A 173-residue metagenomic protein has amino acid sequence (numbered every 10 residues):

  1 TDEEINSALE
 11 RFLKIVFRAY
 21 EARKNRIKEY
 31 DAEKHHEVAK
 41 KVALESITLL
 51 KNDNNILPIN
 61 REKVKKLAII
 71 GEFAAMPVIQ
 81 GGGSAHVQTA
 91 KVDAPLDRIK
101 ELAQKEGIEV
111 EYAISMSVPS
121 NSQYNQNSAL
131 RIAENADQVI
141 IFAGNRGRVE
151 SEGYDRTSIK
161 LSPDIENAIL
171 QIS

Functional and structural regions predicted by a protein language model:
T1-R23: Long, well-ordered, tryptophan-enriched scaffold segments
D2, K14, Y30-E33, E37-S173: C-terminal non-catalytic regions of proteins with extracellular/luminal or membrane-system context
S7-A8, R23-K28, P58-R61: Short coil/turn segments at secondary-structure boundaries
